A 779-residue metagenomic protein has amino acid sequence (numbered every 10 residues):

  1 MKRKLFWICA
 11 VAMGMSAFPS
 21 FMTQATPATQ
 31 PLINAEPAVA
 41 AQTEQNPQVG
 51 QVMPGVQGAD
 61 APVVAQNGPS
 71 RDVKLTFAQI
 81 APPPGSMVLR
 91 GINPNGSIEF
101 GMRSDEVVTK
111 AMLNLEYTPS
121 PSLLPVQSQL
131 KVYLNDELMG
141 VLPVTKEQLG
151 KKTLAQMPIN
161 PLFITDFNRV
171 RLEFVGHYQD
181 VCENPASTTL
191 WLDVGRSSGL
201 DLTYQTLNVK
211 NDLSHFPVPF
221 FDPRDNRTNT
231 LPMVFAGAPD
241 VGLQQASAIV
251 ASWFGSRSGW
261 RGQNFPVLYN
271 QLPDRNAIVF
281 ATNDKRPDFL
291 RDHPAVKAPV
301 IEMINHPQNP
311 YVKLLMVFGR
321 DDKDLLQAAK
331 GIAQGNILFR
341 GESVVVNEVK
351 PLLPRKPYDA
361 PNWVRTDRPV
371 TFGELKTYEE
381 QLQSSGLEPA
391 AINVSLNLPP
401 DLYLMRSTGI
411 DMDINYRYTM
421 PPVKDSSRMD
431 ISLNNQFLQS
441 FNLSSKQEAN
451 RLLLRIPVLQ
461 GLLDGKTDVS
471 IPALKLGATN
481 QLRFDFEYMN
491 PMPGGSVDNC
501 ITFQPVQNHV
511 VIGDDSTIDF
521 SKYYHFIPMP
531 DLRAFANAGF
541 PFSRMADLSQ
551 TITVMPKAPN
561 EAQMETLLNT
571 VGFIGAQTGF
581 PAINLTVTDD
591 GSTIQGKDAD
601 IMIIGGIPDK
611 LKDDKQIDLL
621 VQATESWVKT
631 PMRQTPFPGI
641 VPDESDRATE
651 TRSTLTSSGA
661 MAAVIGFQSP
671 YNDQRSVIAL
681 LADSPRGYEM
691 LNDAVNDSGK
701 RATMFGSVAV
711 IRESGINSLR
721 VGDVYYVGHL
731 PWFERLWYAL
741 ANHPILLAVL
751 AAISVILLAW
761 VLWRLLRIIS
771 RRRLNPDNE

Functional and structural regions predicted by a protein language model:
M1-C9: Bacterial N-terminal signal peptides that target proteins for export
C9-M15: Hydrophobic helical h-region of N-terminal Sec-dependent signal peptides in bacterial secretory/periplasmic proteins
M15-Q24: C-terminal segment of classical bacterial N-terminal signal peptides
T26-E779: Solvent-exposed alpha-helical segments and adjacent loops that form catalytic or protein-interaction surfaces
